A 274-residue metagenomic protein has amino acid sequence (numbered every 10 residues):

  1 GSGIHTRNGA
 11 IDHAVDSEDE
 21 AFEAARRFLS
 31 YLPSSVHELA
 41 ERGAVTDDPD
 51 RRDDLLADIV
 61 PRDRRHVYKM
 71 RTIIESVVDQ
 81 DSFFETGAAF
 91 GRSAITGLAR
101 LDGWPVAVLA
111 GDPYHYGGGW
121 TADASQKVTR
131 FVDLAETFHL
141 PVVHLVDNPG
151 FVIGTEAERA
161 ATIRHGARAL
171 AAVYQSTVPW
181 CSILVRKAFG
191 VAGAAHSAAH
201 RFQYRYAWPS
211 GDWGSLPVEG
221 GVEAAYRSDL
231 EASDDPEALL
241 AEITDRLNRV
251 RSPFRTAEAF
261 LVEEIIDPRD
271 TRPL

Functional and structural regions predicted by a protein language model:
G1-L274: Ligand-binding clefts of soluble mixed alpha/beta catalytic domains
